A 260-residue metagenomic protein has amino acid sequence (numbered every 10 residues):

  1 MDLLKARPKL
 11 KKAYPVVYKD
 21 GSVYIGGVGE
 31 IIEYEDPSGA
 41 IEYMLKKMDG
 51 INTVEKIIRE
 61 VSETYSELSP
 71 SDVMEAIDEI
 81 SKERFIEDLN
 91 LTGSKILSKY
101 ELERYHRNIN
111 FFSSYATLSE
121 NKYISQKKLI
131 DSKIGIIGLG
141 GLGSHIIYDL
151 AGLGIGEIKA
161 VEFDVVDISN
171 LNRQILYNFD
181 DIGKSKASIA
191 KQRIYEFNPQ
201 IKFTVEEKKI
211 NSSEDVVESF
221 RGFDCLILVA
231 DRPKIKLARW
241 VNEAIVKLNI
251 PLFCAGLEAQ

Functional and structural regions predicted by a protein language model:
M1-Q260: Adenine nucleotide-associated cytosolic modules
